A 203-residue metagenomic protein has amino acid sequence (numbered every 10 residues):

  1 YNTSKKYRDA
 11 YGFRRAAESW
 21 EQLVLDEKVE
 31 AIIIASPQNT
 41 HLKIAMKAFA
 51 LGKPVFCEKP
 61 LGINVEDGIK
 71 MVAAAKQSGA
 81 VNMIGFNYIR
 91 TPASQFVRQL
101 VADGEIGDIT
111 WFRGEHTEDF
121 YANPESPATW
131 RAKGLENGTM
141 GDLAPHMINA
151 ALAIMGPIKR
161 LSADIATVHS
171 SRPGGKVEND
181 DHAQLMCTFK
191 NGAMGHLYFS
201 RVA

Functional and structural regions predicted by a protein language model:
Y1-A10: NAD(P)-binding Rossmann-fold cofactor-contacting core
F13-S19: Conserved SAM-binding strand-loop segment of SAM-dependent methyltransferases
R15, E30-A31, W111: Short, Asp-centered acidic motifs that coordinate Mg2+ and/or phosphate in catalytic or ligand-binding sites
A17, F56, V81-M83, R113 (+2 more regions): Structural detector of well-ordered beta-strand residues that form the stable sheet scaffold of enzyme domains
K28, S36-P37, F199: Short glycine-/small-residue-rich Rossmann-like dinucleotide-binding loops
A31, P37-Q38, L42-I89, G104: Beta-strand-loop-alpha-helix segment that lines the small-molecule cofactor/substrate pocket of alpha/beta enzymes
Y88-V177: Predominantly a Rossmann-like dinucleotide-binding segment in NAD(P)-dependent oxidoreductases
R172-D180, K190-A203: NAD(P)-dinucleotide binding in Rossmann-like oxidoreductases
